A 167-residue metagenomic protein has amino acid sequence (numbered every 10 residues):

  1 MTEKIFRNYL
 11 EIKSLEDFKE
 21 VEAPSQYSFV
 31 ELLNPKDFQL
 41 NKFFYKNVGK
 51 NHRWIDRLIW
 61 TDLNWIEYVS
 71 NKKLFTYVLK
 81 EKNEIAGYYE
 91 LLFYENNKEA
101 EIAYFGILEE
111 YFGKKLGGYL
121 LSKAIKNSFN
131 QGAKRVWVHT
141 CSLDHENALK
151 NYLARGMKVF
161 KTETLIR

Functional and structural regions predicted by a protein language model:
M1-F29: Acyl-donor-binding surface of acyltransferase catalytic domains
E22-R57: Short amphipathic alpha-helix that is part of the acyltransferase structural core
L58-W60, V69-T76, K80-E99, A103-I107: A conserved beta-strand-loop-helix scaffold within acyl/acetyltransferase catalytic domains
F75, K134, K158: Short acidic/polar active-site loop segments enriched in Thr and Asp
A86, V159-F160: Short hydrophobic beta-strand segments in globular cytosolic domains
Y111, K115-K123: Conserved acetyl-CoA pyrophosphate-binding loop and the N-cap/start of the following alpha-helix in GNAT-like
F112, V138-A148, F160, L165-R167: Conserved beta-strand-loop-alpha-helix junction that forms the acyl-donor binding cleft
S128-T140: Conserved GNAT acetyl-CoA-binding A-motif
